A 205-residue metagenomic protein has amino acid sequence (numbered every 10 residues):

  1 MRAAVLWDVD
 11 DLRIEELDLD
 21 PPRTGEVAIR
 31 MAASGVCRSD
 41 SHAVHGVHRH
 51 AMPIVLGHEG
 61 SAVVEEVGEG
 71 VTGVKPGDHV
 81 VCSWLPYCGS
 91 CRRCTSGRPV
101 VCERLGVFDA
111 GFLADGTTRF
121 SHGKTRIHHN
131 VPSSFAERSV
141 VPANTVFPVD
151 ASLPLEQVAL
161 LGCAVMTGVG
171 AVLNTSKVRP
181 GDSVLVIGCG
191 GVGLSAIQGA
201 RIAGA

Functional and structural regions predicted by a protein language model:
M1, G25, D78, G181-S183: Nucleotide donor/acceptor-binding cores
W7, D18-L19, A51-G57, R126-V131 (+1 more regions): Short Gly/Pro-enriched turn/cap motifs at secondary-structure boundaries
D20-S34, H45-T95, V100, D150-S152: Glycine-rich beta-strand-centered segment in the early N-terminal region that forms part of a ligand/cofactor-binding
R38-V44: Cytochrome P450 core scaffold surrounding the K-helix E-X-X-R motif and the conserved "meander" helix-loop region
W84-N144: Cysteine-cluster motifs in flexible loop/terminal segments that predominantly coordinate metals
E137, N144-V146, D150-A205: Mid-domain Rossmann-like dinucleotide-binding core that forms the NAD(H)/NADP(H) cofactor-binding site
